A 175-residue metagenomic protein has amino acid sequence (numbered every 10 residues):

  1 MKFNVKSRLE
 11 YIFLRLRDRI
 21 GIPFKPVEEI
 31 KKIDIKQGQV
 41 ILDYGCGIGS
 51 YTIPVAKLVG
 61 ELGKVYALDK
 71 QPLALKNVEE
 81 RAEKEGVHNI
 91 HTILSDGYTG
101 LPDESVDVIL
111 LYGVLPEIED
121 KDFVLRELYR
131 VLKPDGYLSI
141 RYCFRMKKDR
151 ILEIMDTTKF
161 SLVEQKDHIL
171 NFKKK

Functional and structural regions predicted by a protein language model:
I20-Q39: Conserved alpha-helix/loop element of class I SAM-dependent methyltransferases that forms part of the SAM/SAH-binding
G38-G47: Conserved class I S-adenosyl-L-methionine
Q71: Conserved SAM/SAH-binding beta-strand->alpha-helix loop
G86-G97: Conserved SAM-binding strand-loop segment of SAM-dependent methyltransferases
Y98-I109: A short acidic, Gly/Pro-enriched loop at the edge of an enzyme's catalytic core that lines a small-molecule cofactor
D107-D120: A short SAM/SAH-binding and catalytic strip from SAM-dependent methyltransferases
D122-Y137: A short glycine-rich, Lys/Arg-flanked "PGG" loop and its adjoining helix->strand segment in the class I
